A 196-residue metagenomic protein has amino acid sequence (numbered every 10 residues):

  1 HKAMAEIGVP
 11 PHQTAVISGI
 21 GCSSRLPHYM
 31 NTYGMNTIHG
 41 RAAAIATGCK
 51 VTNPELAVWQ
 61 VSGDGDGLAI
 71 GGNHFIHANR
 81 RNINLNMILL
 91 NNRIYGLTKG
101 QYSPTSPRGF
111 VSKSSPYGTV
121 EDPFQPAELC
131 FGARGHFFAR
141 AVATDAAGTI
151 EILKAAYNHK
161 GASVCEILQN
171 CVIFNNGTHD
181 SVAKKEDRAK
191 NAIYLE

Functional and structural regions predicted by a protein language model:
H1-W59: Thiamine diphosphate
K2-V9, V51-P54, R80-N84, L90-R93 (+2 more regions): Generic secondary-structure signature for well-ordered alpha-helical cores
I20-C22, N92-I94, D145, L168-I173: Glycine-rich beta-alpha junction loops
Y33-G34, A78, S103-P107, A156 (+1 more regions): Short, hinge-like loop/turn segments at secondary-structure boundaries
T37, A43-T47, V51-Y117: A generic, well-ordered mixed alpha/beta core segment in the N-terminal half of proteins
E55, S103-A156: Conserved thiamine diphosphate
Q60-S62, F137-V142, V164: Short catalytic-loop micro-motif centered on adjacent basic/acidic residues
C171-E196: Flexible, low-complexity linker and terminal segments
